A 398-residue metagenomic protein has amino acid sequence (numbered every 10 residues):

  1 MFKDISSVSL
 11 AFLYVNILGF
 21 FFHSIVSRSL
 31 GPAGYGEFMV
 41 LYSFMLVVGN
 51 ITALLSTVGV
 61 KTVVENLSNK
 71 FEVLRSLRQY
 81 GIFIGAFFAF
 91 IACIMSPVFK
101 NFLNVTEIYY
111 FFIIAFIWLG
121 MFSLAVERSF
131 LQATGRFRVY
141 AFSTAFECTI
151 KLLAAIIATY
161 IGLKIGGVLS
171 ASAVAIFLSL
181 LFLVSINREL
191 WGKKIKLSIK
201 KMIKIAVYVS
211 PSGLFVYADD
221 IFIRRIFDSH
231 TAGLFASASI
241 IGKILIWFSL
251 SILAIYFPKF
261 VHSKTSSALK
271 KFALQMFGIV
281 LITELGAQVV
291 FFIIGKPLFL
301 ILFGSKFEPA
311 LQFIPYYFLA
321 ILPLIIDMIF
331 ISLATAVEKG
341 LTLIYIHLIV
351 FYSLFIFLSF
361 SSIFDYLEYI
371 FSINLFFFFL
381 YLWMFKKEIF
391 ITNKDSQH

Functional and structural regions predicted by a protein language model:
K3-N16, V40-L41, M45-P97, S266-Q288 (+1 more regions): Membrane-water interface segments that mark the loop-to-transmembrane alpha-helix transition
D4-G19, H23, T144-E147, K151 (+6 more regions): Transmembrane helical elements of multi-pass membrane transporters/channels
S24, T52-S68, K243-S266, T335-A336: Helix-loop junctions and terminal segments of transmembrane helices in multi-pass membrane transport/translocation
P32, S96-I114, S229, I293-I325: Interfacial segments at transmembrane-helix termini and the short loops linking adjacent helices
Y35-M39, S43, F111, S229-I240 (+1 more regions): Small-residue hotspots at the loop-to-helix junctions and early N-terminal turns of transmembrane alpha-helices
A53, R78-L103, I156, L181 (+3 more regions): Alpha-helical transmembrane segments of multi-pass membrane transport and lipid-handling proteins
T62, G120-F142, V261, L319-I346: Membrane-interface junctions at transmembrane-helix termini in multi-pass inner-membrane proteins
F112, A141-R188, H347-F351, F364-E388: Hydrophobic alpha-helical transmembrane segments
